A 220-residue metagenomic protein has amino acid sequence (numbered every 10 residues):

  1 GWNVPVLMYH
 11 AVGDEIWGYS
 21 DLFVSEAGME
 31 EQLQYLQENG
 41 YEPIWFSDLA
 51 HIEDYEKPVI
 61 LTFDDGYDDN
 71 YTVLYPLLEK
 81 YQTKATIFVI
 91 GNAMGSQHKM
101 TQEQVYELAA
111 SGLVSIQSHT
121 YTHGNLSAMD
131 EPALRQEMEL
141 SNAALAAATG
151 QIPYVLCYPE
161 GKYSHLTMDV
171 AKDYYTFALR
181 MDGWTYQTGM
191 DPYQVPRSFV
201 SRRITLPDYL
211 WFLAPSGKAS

Functional and structural regions predicted by a protein language model:
G1-T62, D68-D69, E107, S111 (+1 more regions): C-terminal active-site subregion of NodB/CE4 polysaccharide deacetylases
A11, S115-H123: Histidine-centered catalytic micro-motifs
L61, V89-M94, H123-D130: Surface-exposed cleft-lining segments at the edges of enzyme active sites
F63-D64, S118: Active-site flanking residues adjacent to catalytic metal/cofactor-binding acidic residues
Y67-D68, T122: Short, glycine/acidic-enriched loop or turn micro-motifs at the edges of active sites
Q82-E107: A short, conserved beta-to-alpha structural element at the edge of catalytic cores that scaffolds binding
T86-F88, I116-Q117, T176-R180: Structural detector of well-ordered beta-strand residues that form the stable sheet scaffold of enzyme domains
